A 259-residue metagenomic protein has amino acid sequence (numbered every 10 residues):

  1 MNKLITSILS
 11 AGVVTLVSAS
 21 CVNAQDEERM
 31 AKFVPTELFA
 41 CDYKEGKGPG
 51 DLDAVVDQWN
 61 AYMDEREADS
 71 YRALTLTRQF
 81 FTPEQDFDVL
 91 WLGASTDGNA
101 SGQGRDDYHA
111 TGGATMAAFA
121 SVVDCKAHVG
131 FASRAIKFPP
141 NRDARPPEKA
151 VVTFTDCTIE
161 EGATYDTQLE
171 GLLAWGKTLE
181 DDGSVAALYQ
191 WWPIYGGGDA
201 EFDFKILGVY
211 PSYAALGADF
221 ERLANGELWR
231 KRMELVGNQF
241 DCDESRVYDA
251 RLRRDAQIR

Functional and structural regions predicted by a protein language model:
M1-L9: Bacterial N-terminal signal peptides that target proteins for export
I8-S18: Bacterial N-terminal signal peptides
C21-A114, A120-R230, L235-R259: Short S/T/G/P-rich N-terminal loop/turn motif that feeds into the first structured element of a domain
